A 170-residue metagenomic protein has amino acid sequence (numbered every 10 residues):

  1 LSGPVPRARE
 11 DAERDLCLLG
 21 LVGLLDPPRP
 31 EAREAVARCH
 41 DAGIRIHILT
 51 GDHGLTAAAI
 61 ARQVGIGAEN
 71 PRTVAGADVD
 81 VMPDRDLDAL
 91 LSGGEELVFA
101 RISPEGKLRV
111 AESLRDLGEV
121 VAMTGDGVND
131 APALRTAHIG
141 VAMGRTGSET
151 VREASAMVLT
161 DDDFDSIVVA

Functional and structural regions predicted by a protein language model:
L1-S113, L117, A131, R145-T146 (+1 more regions): Cytosolic catalytic headpieces and adjacent flexible linkers of membrane translocases
R45, V120, G140: Residue-level detector of anion-binding/catalytic polar loops
A133-R135, R152-E153: Structural signature of FAD isoalloxazine-binding scaffolds in flavoprotein oxidoreductases
H138, A156: Conserved catalytic segment of ABC-fold P-loop ATPases
T146, T150-R152: Glycine-rich phosphate-binding active-site loops on the catalytic face of alpha/beta enzymes
S166-A170: Conserved phosphate-handling catalytic cores of large alpha/beta enzymes
